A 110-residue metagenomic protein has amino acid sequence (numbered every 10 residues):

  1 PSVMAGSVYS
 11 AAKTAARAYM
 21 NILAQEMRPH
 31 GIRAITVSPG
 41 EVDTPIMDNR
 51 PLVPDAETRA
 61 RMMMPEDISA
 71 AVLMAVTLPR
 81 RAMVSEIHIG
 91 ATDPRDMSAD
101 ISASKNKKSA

Functional and structural regions predicted by a protein language model:
P1-A15, Q25-R28: Catalytic loop of short-chain dehydrogenase/reductase
A12, A16, R61-M64: Short, conserved glycine- and acidic-residue-centered signature motifs in active-site or ligand-binding loops
K13-N21, Q25, I32, S69-A70: Conserved active-site helix of classical SDR/Rossmann-fold NAD(P)-dependent CH-OH oxidoreductases
Q25-P29, D43, M74, L78-R81: Conserved amphipathic alpha-helical interaction elements at protein-protein interfaces in regulatory, energy-coupling
T36-V37, A56-S98: C-terminal helical subdomain
P39-N49: Short, flexible catalytic-loop segment of classical short-chain dehydrogenase/reductase
M47-E57: Short glycine/proline- and charge-enriched loop/turn segments that cap or connect secondary-structure elements
A99-A110: Non-catalytic terminal and boundary segments that flank Rossmann-like NAD(P)-dependent oxidoreductase
